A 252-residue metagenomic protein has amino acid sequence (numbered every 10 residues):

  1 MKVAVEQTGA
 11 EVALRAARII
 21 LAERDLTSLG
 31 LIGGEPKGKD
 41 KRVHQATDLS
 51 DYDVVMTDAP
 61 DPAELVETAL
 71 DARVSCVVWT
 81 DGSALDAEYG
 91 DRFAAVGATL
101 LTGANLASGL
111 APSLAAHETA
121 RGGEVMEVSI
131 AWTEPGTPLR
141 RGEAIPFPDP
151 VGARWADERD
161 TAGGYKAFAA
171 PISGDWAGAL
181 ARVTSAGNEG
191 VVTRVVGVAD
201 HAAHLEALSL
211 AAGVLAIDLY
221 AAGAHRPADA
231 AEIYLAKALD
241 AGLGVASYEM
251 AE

Functional and structural regions predicted by a protein language model:
A4-A22: N-terminal Rossmann NAD(P)H-binding glycine-rich loop of SDR-like oxidoreductase domains
A22-K39: NAD(P)-binding Rossmann-fold cofactor-contacting core
L26, D71-S75, A95-A98: A short helix->loop->beta-strand "cap" motif at the edges of active sites that frequently abuts
R42-D51: Short acidic low-complexity segments
D51, P62-D81: Rossmann-fold NAD(P) dinucleotide-binding segment
W79-L100: Rossmann-fold NAD(P)-binding glycine/threonine-rich loop
A98-G122, S209, G213: Short alpha-helices
A120-E252: C-terminal catalytic/substrate-binding lobe primarily of soluble NAD(P)-dependent oxidoreductases
